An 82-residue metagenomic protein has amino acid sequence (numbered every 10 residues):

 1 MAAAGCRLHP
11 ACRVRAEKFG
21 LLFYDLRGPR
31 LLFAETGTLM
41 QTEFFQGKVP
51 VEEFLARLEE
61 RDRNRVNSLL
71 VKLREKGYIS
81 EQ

Functional and structural regions predicted by a protein language model:
M1-P29: Long, low-complexity, charged/polar intrinsically disordered regions in eukaryotic proteins
R27-Q82: Long, charge-rich, low-complexity alpha-helical segments
